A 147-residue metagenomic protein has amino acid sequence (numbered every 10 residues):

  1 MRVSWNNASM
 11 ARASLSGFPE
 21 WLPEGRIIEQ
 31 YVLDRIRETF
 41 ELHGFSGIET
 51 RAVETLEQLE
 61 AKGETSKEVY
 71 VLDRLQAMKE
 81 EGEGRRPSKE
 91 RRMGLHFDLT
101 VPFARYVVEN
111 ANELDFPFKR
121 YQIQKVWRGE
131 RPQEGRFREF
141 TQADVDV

Functional and structural regions predicted by a protein language model:
W5-V147: TRNA-recognition modules of translation machinery and tRNA-sensing kinases, especially anticodon-binding
